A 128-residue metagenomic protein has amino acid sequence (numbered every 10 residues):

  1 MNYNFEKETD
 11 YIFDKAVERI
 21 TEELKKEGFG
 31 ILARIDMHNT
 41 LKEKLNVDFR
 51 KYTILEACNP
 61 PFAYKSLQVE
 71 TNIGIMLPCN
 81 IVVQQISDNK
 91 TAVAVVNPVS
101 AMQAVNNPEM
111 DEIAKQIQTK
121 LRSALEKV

Functional and structural regions predicted by a protein language model:
M1-E27: Terminal, regulation- and interaction-focused segments at domain boundaries
M1-Y3, K25, V47-R50, I86: Short glycine-enriched loop/turn motifs at secondary-structure junctions
D10-I12, C58, Q84, V96: Solvent-exposed residues in well-ordered beta-strands and their adjoining turns, especially edge/terminal strands
T21, H38-N39, R122: Short glycine-/small-residue-rich flexible loop motifs, especially phosphate/cofactor-binding loops
K26, E43-K44, K127: Residues at alpha-helix termini
G30, D36-V82: Compact, glycine-rich, soluble single-domain proteins
V82-N106: Beta-strand/loop substructures that line and gate deep hydrophobic ligand-binding cavities in soluble
A104-V128: Well-ordered alpha/beta subsegment
